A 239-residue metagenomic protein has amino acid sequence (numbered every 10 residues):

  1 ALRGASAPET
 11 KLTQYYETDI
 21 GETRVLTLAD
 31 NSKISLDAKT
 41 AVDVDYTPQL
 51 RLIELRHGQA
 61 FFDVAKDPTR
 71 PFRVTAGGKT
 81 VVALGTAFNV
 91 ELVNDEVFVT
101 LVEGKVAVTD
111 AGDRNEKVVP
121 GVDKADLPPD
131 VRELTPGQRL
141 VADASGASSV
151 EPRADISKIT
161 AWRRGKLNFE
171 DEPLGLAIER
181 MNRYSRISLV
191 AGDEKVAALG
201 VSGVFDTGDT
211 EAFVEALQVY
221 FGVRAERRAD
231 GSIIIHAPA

Functional and structural regions predicted by a protein language model:
A1-A239: A residue-level detector for the "anchor" residue at the start of short, highly conserved motifs
